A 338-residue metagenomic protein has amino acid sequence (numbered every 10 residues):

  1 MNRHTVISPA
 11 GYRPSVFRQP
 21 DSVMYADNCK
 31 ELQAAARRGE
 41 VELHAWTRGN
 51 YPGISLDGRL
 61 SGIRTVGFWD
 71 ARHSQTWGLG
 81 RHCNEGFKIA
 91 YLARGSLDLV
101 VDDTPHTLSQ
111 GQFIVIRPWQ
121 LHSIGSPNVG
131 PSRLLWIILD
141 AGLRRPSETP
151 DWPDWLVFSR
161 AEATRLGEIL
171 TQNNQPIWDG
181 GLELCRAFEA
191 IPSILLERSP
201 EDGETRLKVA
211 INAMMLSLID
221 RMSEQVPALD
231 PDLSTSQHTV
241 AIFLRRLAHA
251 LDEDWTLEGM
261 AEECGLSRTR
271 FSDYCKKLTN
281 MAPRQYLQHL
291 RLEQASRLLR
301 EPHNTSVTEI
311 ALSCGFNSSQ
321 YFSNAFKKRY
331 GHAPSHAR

Functional and structural regions predicted by a protein language model:
N2-D70, L121-R198, D220, E224: A hydrophobic/aromatic-rich effector-binding and dimerization subdomain of bacterial HTH-type transcriptional regulators
V66-N84: Conserved short histidine dyad/triad with adjacent acidic residue
S74, R81, P105, P200-R206 (+1 more regions): Hydrophobic/aromatic-rich alpha-helical bundle segments in the mid-to-C-terminal region
H82-L99: Short, conserved beta-strand element in jelly-roll/cupin
D103-P118: Short acidic-glycine-tyrosine-enriched beta hairpin
E183-R186, L207-I211, P227-W255, M260-C264 (+1 more regions): A short, Lys/Arg-enriched amphipathic alpha-helix from helix-turn-helix/homeodomain DNA-binding modules
L195, M215-M222, L247, C275 (+1 more regions): Hydrophobic recognition helices of helix-based DNA-binding modules
S223-E224, R246-L290, A311-A337: Basic/polar phosphate-binding segments, predominantly the helix-turn-helix DNA-binding elements of transcriptional
